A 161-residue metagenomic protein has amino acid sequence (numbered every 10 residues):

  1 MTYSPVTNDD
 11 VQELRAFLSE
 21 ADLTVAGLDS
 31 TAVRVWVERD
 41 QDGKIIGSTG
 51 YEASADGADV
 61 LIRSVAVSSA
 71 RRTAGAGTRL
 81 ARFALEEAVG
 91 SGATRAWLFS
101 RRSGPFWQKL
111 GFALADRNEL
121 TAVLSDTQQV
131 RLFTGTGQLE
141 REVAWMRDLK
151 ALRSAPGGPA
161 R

Functional and structural regions predicted by a protein language model:
M1-G27, V35, R39-K44, R141-R161: Short amphipathic alpha-helix that is part of the acyltransferase structural core
L18, A96-F99: Short, hydrophobic beta-strand segments that form beta-sheet elements in well-ordered domains
V37, G43-A53, A58-A66: Conserved beta-strand in the GNAT
V67, T73-E86, G90, L98: Conserved acetyl-CoA-binding loop-helix of GNAT-fold acetyltransferases
A74-L80, S125-Q138, M146: Accessory recognition modules or surfaces
G90, T94, R101-Q128, T134: Conserved active-site alpha-helix within GNAT-family acetyltransferase domains
